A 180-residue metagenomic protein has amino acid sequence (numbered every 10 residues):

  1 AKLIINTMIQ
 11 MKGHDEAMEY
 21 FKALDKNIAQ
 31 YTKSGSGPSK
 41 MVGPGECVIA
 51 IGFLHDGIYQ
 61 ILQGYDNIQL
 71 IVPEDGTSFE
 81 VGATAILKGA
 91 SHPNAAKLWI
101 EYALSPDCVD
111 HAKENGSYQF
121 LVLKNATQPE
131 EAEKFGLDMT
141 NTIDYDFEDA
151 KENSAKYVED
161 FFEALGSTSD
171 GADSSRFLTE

Functional and structural regions predicted by a protein language model:
A1-E46: Extracytoplasmic ligand-binding site segments that recognize negatively charged/polar headgroups
L3, Y20-D25, Y65-K88: Periplasmic-binding protein-like
I9-M11, E80-H92, H111-A112: A bilobed periplasmic-binding-protein/Venus flytrap-type ligand-binding module shared by bacterial periplasmic
E16, Y20, S91-A103, H111-E114: Short amphipathic alpha-helical coupling segments at ligand-binding clamshell hinges and other catalytic/signaling
P38-S39, C47, G57, A96: Short, hydrophobic alpha-helical packing/hinge segments within bilobed ligand-binding/sensory domains
V48-N67: A ligand-binding cleft/hinge motif common to bilobed small-molecule-binding domains
Y102-A126: Periplasmic-binding protein-like
T142-E180: Conserved C-terminal helix/tail region of periplasmic/extracytoplasmic solute-binding proteins
